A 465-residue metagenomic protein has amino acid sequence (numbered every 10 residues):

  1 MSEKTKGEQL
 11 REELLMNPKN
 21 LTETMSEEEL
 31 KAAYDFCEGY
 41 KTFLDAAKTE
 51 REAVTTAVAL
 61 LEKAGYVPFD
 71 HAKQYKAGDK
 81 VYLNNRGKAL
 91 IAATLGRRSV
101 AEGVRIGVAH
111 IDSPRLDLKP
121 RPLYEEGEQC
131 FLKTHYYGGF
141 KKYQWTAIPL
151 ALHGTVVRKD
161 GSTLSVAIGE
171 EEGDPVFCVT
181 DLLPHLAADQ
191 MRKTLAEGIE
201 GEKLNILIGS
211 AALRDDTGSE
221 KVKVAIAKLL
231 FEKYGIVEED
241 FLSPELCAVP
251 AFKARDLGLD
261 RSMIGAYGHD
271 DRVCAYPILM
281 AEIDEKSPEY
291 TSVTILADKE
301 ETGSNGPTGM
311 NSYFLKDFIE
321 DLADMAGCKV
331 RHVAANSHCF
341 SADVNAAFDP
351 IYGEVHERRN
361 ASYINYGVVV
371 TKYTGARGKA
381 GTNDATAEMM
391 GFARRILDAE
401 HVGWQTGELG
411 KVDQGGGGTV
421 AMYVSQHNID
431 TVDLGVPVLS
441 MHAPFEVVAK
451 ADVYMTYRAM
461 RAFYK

Functional and structural regions predicted by a protein language model:
M1-K465: N-terminal hydrophobic/helix-forming segments and targeting peptides
